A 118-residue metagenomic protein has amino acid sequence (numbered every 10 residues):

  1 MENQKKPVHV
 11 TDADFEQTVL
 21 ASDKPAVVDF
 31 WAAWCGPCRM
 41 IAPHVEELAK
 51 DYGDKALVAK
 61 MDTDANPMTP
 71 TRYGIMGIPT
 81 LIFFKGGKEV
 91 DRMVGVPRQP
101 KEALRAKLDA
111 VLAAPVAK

Functional and structural regions predicted by a protein language model:
M1-K6, K118: N-proximal helix/coil linker or "cap" segments that precede and/or mark the start of modular domains
P7-A26, P67: A short beta-strand-turn-helix
D23-K24, W31-W34, G77: Short pre-active-site segment immediately N-terminal to redox-active cysteine/selenocysteine motifs in thiol-based
V27-V28, V58, L81: Hydrophobic beta-strand anchors of alpha/beta hydrolase catalytic cores
C35-C38, L81: The canonical Cys-X-X-Cys-His
P37-Y52: Typically the conserved alpha-helix immediately C-terminal to a functionally engaged Cys/Sec in thioredoxin-like
T63-P70: Structural microenvironment flanking redox-active thiols in thiol-disulfide oxidoreductases
G77, I82-A117: Non-catalytic, surface beta->alpha helical segment in thiol-disulfide oxidoreductase systems
